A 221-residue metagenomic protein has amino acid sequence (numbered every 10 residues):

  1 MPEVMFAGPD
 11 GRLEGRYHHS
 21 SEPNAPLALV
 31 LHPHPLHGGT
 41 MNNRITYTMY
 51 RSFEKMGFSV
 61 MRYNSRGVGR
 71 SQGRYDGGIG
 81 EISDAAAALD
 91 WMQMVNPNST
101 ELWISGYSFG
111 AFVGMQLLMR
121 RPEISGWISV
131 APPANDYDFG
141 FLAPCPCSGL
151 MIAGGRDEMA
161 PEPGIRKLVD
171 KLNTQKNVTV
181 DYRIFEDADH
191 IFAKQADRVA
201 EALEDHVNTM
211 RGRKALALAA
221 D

Functional and structural regions predicted by a protein language model:
F6, R12-N96: Serine-hydrolase catalytic machinery in alpha/beta-hydrolase-like enzymes
G73, A188-A200: Catalytic histidine-centered segment of alpha/beta-hydrolase-like enzymes
A85-C147: Primarily recognizes the serine-hydrolase "nucleophile elbow" in alpha/beta-hydrolase and SGNH/GDSL folds
C145-P146, L150-A153, D157: Short beta-strand/loop motif that positions the catalytic acidic residue of the alpha/beta-hydrolase fold
C147, P161-K171: Short alpha-helix in the alpha/beta-hydrolase fold that links the catalytic acid
G155-A160, H190-I191: Acidic catalytic loop of the alpha/beta-hydrolase fold
L172-I191: Catalytic histidine neighborhood in serine/cysteine hydrolases with alpha/beta-hydrolase-type architecture
A196-D221: Catalytic active-site module of serine/aspartate enzymes centered on a nucleophile-bearing elbow/loop
